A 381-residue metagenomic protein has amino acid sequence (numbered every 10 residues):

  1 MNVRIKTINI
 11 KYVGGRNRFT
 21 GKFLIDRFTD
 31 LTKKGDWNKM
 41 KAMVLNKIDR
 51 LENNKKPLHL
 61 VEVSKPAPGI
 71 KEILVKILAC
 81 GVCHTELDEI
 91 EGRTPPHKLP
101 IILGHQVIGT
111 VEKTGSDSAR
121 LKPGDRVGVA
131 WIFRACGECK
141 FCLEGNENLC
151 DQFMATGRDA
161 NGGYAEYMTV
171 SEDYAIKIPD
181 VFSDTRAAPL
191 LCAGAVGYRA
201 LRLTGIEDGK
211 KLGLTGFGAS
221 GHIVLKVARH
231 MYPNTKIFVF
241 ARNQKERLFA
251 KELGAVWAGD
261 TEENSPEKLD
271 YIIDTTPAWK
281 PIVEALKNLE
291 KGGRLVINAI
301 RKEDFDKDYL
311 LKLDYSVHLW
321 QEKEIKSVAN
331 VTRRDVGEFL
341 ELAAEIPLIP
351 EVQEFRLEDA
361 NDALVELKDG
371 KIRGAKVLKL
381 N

Functional and structural regions predicted by a protein language model:
I5-V13, F23-I108, V170, K379-N381: Short N-terminal strand-loop motif that marks the start of NAD(P)H/FAD-dependent oxidoreductase cofactor-binding domains
L24, F28-N38, A241, V283 (+1 more regions): C-terminal hydrophobic helical "lid"/dimerization subdomain of Rossmann-like NAD(P)H-dependent oxidoreductases
S64-C80, R93-K140, Y174, P179-V181: Glycine-rich beta-strand-centered segment in the early N-terminal region that forms part of a ligand/cofactor-binding
V127, D180-P266: Mid-domain Rossmann-like dinucleotide-binding core that forms the NAD(H)/NADP(H) cofactor-binding site
A135-T215: NAD(P)H dinucleotide-binding glycine-rich loop of Rossmann-like/cofactor-binding domains, especially the beta1-alpha1
L269-I273: Short SAM/SAH-binding signature in class I
W279-E351, L380-N381: Glycine-rich phosphate-binding loop and adjacent beta-alpha segment of Rossmann(oid) nucleotide-cofactor-binding
